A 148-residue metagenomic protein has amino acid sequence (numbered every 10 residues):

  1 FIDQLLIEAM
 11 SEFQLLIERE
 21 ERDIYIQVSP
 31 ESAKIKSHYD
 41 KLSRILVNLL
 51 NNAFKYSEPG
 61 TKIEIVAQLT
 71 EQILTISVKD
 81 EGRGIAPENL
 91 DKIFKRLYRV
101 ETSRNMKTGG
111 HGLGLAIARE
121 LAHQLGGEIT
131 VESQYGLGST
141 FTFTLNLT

Functional and structural regions predicted by a protein language model:
F1, E18, D23-A33: Conserved catalytic submotifs in the C-terminal HATPase_c
F1-Q14, Y25: A conserved beta-strand-to-alpha-helix junction within the catalytic ATP-binding
I2, G84-K95: Short helix N-cap motif at coil->helix boundaries in the Bergerat
R22, G126-G127: Conserved glycine-rich
A53-F54: Short helix-loop "hinge" at the ATP-lid/N-box region of the Bergerat-fold HATPase_c
G60-Q72: Short beta-strand/loop element within the Bergerat-fold HATPase_c
D80: Acidic ATP/Mg2+-coordinating residue in the GHKL
